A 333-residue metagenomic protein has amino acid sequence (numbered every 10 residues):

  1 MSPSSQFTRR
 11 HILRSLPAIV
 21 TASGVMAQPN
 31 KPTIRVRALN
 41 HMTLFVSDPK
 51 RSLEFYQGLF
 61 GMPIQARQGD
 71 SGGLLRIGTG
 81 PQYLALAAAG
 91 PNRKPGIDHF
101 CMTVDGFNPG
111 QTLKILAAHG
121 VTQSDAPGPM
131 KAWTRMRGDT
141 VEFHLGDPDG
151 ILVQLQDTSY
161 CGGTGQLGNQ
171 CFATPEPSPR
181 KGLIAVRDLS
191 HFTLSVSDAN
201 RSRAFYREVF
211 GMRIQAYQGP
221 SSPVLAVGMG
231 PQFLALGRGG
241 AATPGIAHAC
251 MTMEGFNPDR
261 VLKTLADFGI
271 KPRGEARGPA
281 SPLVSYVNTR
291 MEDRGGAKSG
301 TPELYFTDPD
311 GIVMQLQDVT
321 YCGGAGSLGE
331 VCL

Functional and structural regions predicted by a protein language model:
P3-P32, L113-A185, L262-L333: Vicinal oxygen chelate
S5, I34, T43-L84, A89 (+1 more regions): Core segments of cupin and vicinal oxygen chelate
V20, K31-N40, G61, D98: N-terminal pre-domain/capping segments
P32-T33, A88-N92, R180-L183, G237-A241: Short, flexible, solvent-exposed loop/turn segments with mixed acidic/basic and small polar residues
A38-D48, L75-R76, A89-A117, V141-G146 (+6 more regions): Vicinal oxygen chelate
F45, F55-P63, T103, I115 (+7 more regions): Structured segments of extracytoplasmic/periplasmic soluble domains in secreted or envelope-associated proteins
S52, P63-I64, Q82-A85, R93-K94 (+9 more regions): Short loop/beta submotifs within extracellular cysteine-rich repeat domains
F60, T79, A88-G90, C101 (+11 more regions): A mature extracytoplasmic/lumenal domain signature
